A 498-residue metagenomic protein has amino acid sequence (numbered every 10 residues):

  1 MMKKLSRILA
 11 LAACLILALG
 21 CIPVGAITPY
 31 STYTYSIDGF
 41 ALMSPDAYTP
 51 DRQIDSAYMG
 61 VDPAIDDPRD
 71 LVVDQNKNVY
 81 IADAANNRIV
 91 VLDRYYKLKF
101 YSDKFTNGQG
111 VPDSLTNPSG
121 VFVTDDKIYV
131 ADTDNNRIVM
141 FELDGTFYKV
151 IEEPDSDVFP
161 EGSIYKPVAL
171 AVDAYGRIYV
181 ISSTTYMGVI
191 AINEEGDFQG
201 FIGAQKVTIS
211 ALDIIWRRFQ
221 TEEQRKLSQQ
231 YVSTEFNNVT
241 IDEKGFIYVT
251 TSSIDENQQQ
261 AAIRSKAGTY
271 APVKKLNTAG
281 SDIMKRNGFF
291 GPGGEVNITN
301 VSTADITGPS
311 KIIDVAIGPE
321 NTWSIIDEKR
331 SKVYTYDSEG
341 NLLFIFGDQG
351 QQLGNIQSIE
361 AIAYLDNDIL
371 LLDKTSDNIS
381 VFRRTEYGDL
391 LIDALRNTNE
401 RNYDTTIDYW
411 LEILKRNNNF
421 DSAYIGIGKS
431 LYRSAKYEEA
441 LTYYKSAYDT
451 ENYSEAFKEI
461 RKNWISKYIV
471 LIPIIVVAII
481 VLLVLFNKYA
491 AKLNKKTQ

Functional and structural regions predicted by a protein language model:
M1-K3: N-terminal secretory signal peptides that target proteins for export/translocation
L5-G25, I479-L485: Sec-dependent N-terminal signal peptides of Gram-positive bacterial secreted proteins and lipoproteins
A26-Y437, S454-I479, F486-Q498: Eukaryotic scaffold repeat domains enriched in small/polar residues
S380, K445-Y448: A short, amphipathic alpha-helical segment
K415, Y448-D449: Amphipathic alpha-helical segments of tetratricopeptide repeats
